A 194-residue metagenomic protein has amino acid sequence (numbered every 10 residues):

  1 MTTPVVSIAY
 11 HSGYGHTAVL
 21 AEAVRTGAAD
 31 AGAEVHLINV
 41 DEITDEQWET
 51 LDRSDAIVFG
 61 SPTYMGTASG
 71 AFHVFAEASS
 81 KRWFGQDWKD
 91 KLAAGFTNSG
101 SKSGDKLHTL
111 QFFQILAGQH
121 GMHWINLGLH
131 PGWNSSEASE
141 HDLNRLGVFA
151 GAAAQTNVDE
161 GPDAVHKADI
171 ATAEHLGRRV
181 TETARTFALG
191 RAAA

Functional and structural regions predicted by a protein language model:
M1-W88, E137, D159-A194: N-terminal beta1-alpha1-beta2 submodule of the flavodoxin-like/Rossmannoid cofactor-binding fold
H16-A18, T63, S69, A93 (+3 more regions): Short, flexible micro-motifs
G27, G70, D105, I125-G128 (+2 more regions): Glycine-centered flexibility motif
Q47, Q86, Q111-Q114, Q119 (+1 more regions): Residue-identity detector for glutamine
L92-N144: Short, glycine-/small-residue-rich phosphate/pyrophosphate-handling segment
F96-N98, T156-P162: Short, local alpha-helical segments
Q111, L146-V148, K167: Glycine-rich phosphate-binding loop at the start of an alpha helix
S139-T156: Short glycine/proline-rich, acidic loop/turn segments that cap or connect secondary-structure elements
